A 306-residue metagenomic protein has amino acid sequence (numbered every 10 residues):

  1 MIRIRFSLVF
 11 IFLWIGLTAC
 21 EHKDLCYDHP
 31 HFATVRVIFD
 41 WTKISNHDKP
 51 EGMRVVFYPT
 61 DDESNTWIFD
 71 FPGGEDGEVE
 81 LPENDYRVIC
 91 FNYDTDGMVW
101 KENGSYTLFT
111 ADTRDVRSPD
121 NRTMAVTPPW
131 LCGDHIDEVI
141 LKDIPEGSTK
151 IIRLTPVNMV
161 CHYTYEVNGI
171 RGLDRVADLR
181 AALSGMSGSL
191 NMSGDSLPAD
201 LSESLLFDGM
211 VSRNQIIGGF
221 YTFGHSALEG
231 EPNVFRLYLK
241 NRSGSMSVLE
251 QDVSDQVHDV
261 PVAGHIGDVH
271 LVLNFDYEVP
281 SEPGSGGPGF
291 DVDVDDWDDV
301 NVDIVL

Functional and structural regions predicted by a protein language model:
I2-R3, L13-K43, D295-D303: Bacterial Sec-dependent N-terminal signal peptides
S7-F10: Sec-dependent N-terminal signal peptides
P30-R36, M53, N84-Y86, C161: Short structural boundary motif marking the start of a folded domain
I38-P50, E166-D174: Structural motif
R54-E102, A177-H258: Tryptophan-paired
W67-N158: Short, low-hydrophobicity acidic/polar segments
V126-I217: A sequence/structural signal for flexible, mid-protein segments enriched in small/helix-disrupting residues
G230-L306: Hydrophilic extracytoplasmic domains
